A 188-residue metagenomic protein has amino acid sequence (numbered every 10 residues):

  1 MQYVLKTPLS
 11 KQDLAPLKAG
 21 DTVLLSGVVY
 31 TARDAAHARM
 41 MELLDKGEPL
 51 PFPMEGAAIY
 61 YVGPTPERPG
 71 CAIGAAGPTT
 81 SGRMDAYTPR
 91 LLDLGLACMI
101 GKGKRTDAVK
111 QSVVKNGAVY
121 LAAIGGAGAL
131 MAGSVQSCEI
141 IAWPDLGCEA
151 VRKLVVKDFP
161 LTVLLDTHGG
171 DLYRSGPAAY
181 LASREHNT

Functional and structural regions predicted by a protein language model:
M1-L9: Short, structured beta-strand/loop micro-motifs enriched in basic residues and often containing a Trp
L9, V29, P64-P66, D158 (+1 more regions): A broadly conserved detector of short glycine/acidic/proline-rich loop/turn motifs that flank catalytic sites and bind
L25, G133-T188: C-terminal binding/interaction regions
T31-A32, A36-F159: Feature captures the catalytic cores and cofactor-binding loops of soluble hydro-lyases/lyases that act on carboxylate
